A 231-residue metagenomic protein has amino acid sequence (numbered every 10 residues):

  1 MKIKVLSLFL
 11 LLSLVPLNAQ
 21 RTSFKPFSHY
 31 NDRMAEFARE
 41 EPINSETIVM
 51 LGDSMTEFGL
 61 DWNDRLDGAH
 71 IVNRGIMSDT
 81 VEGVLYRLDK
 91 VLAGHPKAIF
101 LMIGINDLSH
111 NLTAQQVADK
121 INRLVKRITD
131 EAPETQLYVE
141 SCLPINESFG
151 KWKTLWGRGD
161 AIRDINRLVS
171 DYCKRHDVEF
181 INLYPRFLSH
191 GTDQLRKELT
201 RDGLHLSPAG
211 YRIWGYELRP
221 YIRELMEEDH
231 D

Functional and structural regions predicted by a protein language model:
M1-M50, T56-D64, R223-D231: N-terminal secretory targeting modules
L10, P144-D231: Catalytic His-Asp segment of secreted/periplasmic serine-dependent ester chemistry enzymes
F24-K25, D67-V81, S109, G203: Acidic/histidine-rich helix-loop elements that form or flank divalent-metal/phosphate-binding sites at the catalytic
E41-N44, R65-L66, A93-G94, D130-E131 (+1 more regions): Extracellular/periplasmic catalytic domains that process cell-envelope and extracellular macromolecules
T56-H70, E82-D119, R127, Y138 (+1 more regions): Oxyanion-hole/transition-state-stabilizing segment in secreted/luminal serine hydrolases and related acyltransferases
G75-M77, I103-L108, N122, C142 (+2 more regions): Cell-envelope and extracellular/periplasmic
R87, V117-L124, I128, R158-A161 (+1 more regions): A general structural detector for well-ordered alpha-helical segments in enzyme core domains, enriched
A132-Q136: A short helix->loop->beta-strand "cap" motif at the edges of active sites that frequently abuts
